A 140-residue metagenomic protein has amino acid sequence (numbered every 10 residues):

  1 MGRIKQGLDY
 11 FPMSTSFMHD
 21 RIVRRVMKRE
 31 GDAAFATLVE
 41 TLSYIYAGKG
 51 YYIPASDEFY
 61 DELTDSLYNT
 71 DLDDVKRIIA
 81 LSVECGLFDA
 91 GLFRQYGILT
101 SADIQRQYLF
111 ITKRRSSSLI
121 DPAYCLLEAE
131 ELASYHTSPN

Functional and structural regions predicted by a protein language model:
M1-P12, D61, Y68-N140: Winged-helix/helix-turn-helix nucleic-acid-interaction surface
R3-G50: Short recognition helix of helix-turn-helix/winged-helix DNA-binding domains
R29-A34, S56-Y60, Q107-F110: Short, low-complexity, polar/charged sequence segments that are solvent-exposed and flexible
G31-F35, Y52-S56, D71-K76: Alpha-helix N-cap/helix-initiation sites
K49-S66: Short acidic, hydrophobic short linear motifs in intrinsically disordered regions
